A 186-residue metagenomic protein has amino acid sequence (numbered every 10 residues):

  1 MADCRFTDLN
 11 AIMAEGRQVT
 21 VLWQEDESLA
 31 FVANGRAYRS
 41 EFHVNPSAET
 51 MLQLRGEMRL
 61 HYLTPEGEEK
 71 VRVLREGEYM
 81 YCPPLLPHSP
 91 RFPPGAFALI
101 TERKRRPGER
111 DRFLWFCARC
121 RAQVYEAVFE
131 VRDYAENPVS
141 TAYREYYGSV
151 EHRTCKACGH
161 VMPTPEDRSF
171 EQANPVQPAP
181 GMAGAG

Functional and structural regions predicted by a protein language model:
M1-L52, E57-Y79, P87-G186: Jelly-roll (double-stranded beta-helix
